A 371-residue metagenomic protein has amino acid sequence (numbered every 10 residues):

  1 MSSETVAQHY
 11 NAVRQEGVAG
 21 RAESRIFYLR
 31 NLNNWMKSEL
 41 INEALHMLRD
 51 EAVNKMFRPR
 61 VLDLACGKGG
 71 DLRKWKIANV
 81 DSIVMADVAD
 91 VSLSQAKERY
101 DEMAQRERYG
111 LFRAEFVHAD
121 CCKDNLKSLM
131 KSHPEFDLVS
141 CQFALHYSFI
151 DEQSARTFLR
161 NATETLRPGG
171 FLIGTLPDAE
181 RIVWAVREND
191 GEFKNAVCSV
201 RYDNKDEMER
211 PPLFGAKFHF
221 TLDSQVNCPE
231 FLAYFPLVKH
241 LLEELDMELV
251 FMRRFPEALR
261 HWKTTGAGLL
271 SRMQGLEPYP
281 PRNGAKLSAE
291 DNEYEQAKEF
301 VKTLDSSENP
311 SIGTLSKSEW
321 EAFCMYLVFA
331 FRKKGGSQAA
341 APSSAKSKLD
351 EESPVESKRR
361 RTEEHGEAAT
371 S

Functional and structural regions predicted by a protein language model:
S2-K55: Class I SAM-dependent methyltransferase Rossmann-like catalytic core, especially the SAM/SAH-binding loop
M56-G67, V84: Conserved class I S-adenosyl-L-methionine
G70-D124: Class I SAM-dependent methyltransferase SAM/SAH-binding core
K127-V139: A short acidic, Gly/Pro-enriched loop at the edge of an enzyme's catalytic core that lines a small-molecule cofactor
F136-S154: A short SAM/SAH-binding and catalytic strip from SAM-dependent methyltransferases
S154-P168: A short glycine-rich, Lys/Arg-flanked "PGG" loop and its adjoining helix->strand segment in the class I
P168-P177: Conserved beta-strand signature within the Rossmann-like core of class I S-adenosyl-L-methionine
R187, F193-A196, K205-S371: C-terminal lobe and adjacent flexible extensions of AdoMet/dcAdoMet transferase-like proteins
